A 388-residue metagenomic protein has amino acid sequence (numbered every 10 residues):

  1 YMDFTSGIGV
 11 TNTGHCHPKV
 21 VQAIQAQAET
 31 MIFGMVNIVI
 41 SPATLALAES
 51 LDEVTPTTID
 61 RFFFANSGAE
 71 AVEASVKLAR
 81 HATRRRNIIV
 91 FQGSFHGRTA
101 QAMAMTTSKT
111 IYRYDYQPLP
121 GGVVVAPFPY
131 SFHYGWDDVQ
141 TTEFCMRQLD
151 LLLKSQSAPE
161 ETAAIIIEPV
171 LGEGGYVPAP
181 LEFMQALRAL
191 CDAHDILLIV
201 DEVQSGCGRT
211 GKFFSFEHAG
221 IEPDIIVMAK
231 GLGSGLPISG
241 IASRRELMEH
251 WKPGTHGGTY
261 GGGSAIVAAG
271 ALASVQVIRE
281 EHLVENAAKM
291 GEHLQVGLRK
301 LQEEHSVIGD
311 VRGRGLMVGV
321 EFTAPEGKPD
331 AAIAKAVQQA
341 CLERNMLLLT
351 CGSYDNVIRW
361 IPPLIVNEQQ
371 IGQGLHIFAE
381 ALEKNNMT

Functional and structural regions predicted by a protein language model:
Y1-T388: Conserved N-terminal phosphate-binding loop of PLP-dependent enzymes in the Aspartate aminotransferase
